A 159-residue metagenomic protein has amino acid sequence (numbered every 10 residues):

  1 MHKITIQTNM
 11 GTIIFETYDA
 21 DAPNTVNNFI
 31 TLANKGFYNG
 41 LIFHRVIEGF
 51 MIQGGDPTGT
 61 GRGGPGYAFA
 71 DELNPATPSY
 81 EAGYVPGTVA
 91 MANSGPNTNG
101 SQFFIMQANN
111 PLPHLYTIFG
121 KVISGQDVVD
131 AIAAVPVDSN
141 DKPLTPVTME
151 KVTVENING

Functional and structural regions predicted by a protein language model:
M1-G159: Cyclophilin-like peptidyl-prolyl cis-trans isomerases
